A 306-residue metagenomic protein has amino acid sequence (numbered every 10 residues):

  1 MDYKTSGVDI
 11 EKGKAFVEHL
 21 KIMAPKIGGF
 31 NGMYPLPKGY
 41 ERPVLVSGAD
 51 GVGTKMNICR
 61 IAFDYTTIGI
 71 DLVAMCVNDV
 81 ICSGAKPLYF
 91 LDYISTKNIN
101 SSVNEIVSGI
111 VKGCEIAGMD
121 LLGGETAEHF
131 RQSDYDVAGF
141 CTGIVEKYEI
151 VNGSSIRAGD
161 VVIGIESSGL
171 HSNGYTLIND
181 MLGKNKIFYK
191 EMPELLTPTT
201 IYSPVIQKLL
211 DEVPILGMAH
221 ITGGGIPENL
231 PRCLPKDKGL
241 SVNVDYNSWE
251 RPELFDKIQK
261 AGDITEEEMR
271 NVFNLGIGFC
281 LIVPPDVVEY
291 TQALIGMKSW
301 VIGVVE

Functional and structural regions predicted by a protein language model:
M1-I81, G118-L122, R157, G164 (+1 more regions): N-terminal glycine-rich phosphate/pyrophosphate-binding loops that anchor nucleotide-derived ligands and cofactors
D2-T5, F16, E41, S102-D120 (+3 more regions): Glycine-/charge-enriched secondary-structure boundary and capping motifs
M33-P37, V52, D71-L72, K86-T176 (+1 more regions): Glycine-rich anion-binding loops of enzyme active sites
K55-M56, S172-G174, N229-L230: Short helix/loop capping segments that flank catalytic or ligand/cofactor-binding pockets
N78-F90, E268: Short, flexible active-site-proximal loops enriched in glycine and acidic residues
Y175-K186: Short, compositionally biased
